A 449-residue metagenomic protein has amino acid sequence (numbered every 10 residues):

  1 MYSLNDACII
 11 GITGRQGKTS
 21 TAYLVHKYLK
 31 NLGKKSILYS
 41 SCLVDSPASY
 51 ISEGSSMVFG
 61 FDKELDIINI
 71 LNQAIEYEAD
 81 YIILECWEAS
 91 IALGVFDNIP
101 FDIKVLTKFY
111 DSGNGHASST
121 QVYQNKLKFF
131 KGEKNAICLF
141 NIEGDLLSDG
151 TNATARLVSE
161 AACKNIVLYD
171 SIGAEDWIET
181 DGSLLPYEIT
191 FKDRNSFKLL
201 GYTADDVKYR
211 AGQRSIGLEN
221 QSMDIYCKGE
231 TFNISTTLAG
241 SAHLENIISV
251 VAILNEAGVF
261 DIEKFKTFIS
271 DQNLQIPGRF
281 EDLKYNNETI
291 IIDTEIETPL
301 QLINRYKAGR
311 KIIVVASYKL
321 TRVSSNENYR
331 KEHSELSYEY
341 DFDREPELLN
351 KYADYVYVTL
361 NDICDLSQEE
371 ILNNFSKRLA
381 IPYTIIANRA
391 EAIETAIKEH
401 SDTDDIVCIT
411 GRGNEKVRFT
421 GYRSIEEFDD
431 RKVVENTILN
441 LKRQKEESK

Functional and structural regions predicted by a protein language model:
Y2-S46, Y50-S52: Walker A (P-loop) phosphate-binding motif
I10, N165, G229, A252-K449: ATP-dependent carboxylate-amine ligase
I12, E85, T107, V122 (+6 more regions): Residue-level signal for inorganic ion chemistry
Y23-L24, V95-N98, A117-S118, G150-S159 (+5 more regions): Short amphipathic alpha-helical segments
S40, C86, F140-I142, D170 (+3 more regions): Short loop/edge segments at beta-strand edges and connector loops that shape dinucleotide/nucleotide cofactor-binding
S41-C42, E143, S171-I172, L360-I363 (+1 more regions): Short, ordered loop/turn segments at secondary-structure junctions
Y50, V58-L168, G173-W177: Flexible active-site lid/hinge loop adjacent to a nucleotide/diphosphate and Mg2+-phosphate binding pocket
H116-Y123, E160-L300: Adenine nucleotide phosphate-binding catalytic loops in nucleotide-utilizing enzymes
